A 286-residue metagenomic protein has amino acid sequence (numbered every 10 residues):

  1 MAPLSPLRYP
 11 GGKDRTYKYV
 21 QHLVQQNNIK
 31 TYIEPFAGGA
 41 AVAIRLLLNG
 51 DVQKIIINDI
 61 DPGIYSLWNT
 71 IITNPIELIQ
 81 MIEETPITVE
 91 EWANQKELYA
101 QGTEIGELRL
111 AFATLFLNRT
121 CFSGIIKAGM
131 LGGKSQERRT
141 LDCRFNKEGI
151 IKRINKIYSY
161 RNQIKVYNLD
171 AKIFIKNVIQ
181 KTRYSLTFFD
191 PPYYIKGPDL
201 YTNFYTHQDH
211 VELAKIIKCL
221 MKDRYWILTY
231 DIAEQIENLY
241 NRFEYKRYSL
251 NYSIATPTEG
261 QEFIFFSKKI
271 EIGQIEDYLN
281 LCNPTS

Functional and structural regions predicted by a protein language model:
A2-P6, G11-H22, I72-F188, P192-D199 (+3 more regions): SAM-dependent nucleic-acid methyltransferase catalytic core
Q25-T31, T182: Short helix-loop-beta connector
K30-A100: SAM cofactor-binding core of SAM-dependent methyltransferases, primarily the Rossmann-like beta-alpha-beta module
G38, W68, L115, W226 (+1 more regions): A residue-level signal for conserved active-site and pocket-lining positions in enzyme catalytic cores
G39-V42, D61-G63, T120-S123, A171-F174 (+4 more regions): Short, solvent-exposed loop/turn segments at secondary-structure junctions
D51-Q53, S159-I164, N241: A short helix-to-beta-strand connector/capping loop
T206-S286: Long, positively charged, glycine-interspersed low-complexity recognition regions
